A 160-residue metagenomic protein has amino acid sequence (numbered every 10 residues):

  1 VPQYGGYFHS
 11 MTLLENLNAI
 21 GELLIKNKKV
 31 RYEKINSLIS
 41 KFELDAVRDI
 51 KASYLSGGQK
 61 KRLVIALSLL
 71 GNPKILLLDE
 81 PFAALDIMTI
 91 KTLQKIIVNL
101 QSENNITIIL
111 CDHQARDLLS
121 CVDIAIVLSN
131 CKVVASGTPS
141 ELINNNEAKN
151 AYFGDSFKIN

Functional and structural regions predicted by a protein language model:
Y4, M11-E22: Q-loop/switch helix immediately C-terminal to the Walker
N18, K29-V47, V98: Conserved ABC ATPase "signature" region
K51-L55: Conserved ABC ATPase signature
I65: Hydrophobic anchor residue at the start of the ABC signature
N72: Conserved catalytic motifs of ABC-family nucleotide-binding domains
L76-E80: Catalytic Walker B motif of ABC-type/P-loop ATPase nucleotide-binding domains
